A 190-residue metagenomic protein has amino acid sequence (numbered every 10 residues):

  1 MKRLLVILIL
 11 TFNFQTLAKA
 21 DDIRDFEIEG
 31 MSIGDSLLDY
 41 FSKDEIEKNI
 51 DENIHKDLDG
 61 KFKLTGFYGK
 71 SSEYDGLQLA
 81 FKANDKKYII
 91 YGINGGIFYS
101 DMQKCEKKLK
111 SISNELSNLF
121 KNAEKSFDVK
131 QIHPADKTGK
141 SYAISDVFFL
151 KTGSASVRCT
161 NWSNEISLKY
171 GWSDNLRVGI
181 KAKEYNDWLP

Functional and structural regions predicted by a protein language model:
L4-Q15: Sec-dependent N-terminal signal peptides
Q15-L17, A80, I166: Compositionally biased, intrinsically disordered low-complexity segments enriched in polar/proline residues
A20-K63, G92-P190: Non-cytosolic coordination micro-motifs
T65-I89: Compositionally biased P/S/T/G-rich terminal and signal peptide-adjacent segments that lie outside catalytic cores
